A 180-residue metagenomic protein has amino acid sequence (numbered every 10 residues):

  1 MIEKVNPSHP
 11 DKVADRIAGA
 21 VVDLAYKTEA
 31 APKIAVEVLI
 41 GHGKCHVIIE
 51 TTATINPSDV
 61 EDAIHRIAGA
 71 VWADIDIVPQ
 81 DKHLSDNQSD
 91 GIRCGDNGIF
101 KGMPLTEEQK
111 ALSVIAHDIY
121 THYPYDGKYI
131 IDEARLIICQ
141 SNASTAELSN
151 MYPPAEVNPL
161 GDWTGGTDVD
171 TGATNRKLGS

Functional and structural regions predicted by a protein language model:
M1-G179: A domain-level signal for the structural core that forms small-molecule/cofactor-binding pockets and catalytic centers
